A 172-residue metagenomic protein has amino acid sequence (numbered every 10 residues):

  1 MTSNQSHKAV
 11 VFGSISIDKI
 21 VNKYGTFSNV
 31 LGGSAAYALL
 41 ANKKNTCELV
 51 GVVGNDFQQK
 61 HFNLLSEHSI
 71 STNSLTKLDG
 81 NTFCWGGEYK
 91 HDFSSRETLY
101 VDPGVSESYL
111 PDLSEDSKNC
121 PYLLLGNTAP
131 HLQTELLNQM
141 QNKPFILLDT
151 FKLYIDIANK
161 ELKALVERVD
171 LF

Functional and structural regions predicted by a protein language model:
M1-T2: A short, compositionally biased domain-edge/stem linker segment
Q5-S6, I17-N29, K44-L124, N138-N142: Conserved N-terminal subdomain of the carbohydrate kinase-like
G13-I15: Active-site metal-binding loops of divalent metal-dependent hydrolases
G33-A36, K77, T150-Y154: Short, acidic/turn-prone active-site loops that include or flank metal/cofactor- and phosphate-binding residues
G33-K43, L137: Histidine-anchored nucleotide/phosphate-binding helix
Y122-F172: Conserved beta-alpha-beta core of the PfkB/ribokinase-like small-molecule kinase fold
